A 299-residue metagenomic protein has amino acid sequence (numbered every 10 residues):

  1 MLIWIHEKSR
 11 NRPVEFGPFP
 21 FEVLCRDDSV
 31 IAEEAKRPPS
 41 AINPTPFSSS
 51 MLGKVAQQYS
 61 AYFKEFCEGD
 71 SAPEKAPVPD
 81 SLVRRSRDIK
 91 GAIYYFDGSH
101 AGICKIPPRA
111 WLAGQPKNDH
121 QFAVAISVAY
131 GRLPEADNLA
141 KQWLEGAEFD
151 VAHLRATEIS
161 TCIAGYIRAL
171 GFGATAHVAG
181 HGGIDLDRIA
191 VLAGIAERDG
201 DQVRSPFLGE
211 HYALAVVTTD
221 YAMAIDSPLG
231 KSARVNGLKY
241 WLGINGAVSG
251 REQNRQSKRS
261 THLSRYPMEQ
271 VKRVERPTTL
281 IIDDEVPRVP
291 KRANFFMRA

Functional and structural regions predicted by a protein language model:
M1-I103, A113, G237-A299: Iron-sulfur (Fe-S) cluster-binding modules
S99-R265, E269, R276: Catalytic cores of enzyme domains
